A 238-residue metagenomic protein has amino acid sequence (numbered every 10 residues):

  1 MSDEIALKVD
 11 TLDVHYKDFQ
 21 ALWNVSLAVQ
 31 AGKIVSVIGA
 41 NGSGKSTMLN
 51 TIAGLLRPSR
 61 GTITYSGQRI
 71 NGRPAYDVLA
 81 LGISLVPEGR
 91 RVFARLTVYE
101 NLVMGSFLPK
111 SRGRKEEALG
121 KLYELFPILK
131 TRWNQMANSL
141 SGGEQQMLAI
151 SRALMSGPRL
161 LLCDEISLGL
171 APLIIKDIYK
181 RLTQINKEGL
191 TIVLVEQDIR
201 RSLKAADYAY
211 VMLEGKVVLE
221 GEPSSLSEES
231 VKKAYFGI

Functional and structural regions predicted by a protein language model:
K17, R73, V98-E117, L125-P127 (+2 more regions): ABC-type ATPase nucleotide-binding domains, specifically the catalytic core motifs of the NBD
I38-A40: The feature captures the beta-strand-to-loop junction immediately N-terminal to the Walker
A53: Helix-to-loop junction immediately C-terminal to a conserved catalytic motif
G61-I70, L81, R114-L119, G221: Conserved ABC transporter NBD signature motif
M136-L140, E144: Conserved ABC ATPase signature
A153-L154: ABC ATPase C-loop
